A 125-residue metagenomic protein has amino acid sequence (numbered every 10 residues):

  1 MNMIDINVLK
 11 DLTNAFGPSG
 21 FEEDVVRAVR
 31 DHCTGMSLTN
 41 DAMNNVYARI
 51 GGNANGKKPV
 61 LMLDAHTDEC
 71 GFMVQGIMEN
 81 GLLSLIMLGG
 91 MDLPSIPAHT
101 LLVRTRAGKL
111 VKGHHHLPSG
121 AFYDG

Functional and structural regions predicted by a protein language model:
M1-G125: N-terminal hydrophobic/helix-forming segments and targeting peptides
